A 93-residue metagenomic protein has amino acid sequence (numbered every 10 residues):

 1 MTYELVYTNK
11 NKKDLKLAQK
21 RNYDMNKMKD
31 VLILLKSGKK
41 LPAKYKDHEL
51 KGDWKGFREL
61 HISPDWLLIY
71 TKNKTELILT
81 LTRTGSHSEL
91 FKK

Functional and structural regions predicted by a protein language model:
T2-E4, K10-K16, Y23-N26, L60-L67 (+1 more regions): Enriched for short, Lys/Arg-rich terminal
K13, D30-I33: Generic recognition of well-ordered alpha-helical segments within structured catalytic/regulatory domains
L15-Q19, L35-K36: Hydrophobic residues in alpha-helical segments
K20-R21, K40: Alpha-helix boundary/capping and short turn/kink residues
L34-H61: A short, surface-exposed loop/turn module that caps and links secondary-structure elements
